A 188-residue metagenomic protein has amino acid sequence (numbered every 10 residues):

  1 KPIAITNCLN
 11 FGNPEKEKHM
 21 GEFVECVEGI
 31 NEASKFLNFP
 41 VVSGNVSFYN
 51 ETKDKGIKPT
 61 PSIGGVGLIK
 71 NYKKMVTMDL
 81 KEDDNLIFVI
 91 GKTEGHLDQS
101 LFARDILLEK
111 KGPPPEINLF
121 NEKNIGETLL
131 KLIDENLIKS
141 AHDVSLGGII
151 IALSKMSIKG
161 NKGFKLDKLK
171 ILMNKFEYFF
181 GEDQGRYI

Functional and structural regions predicted by a protein language model:
P2-D98: Glycine-rich anion-binding loops of enzyme active sites
C8-F11, L108, K131-D134: A short alpha-helix capping/helix-coil boundary motif
H19-A33, L37, V42, V46-P59 (+3 more regions): Glycine-/charge-enriched secondary-structure boundary and capping motifs
T60, D98-E116: Gly-rich Lys/Arg/Thr-decorated short loops/hinges at beta-loop-alpha junctions or inter-strand turns that position
M78-E82, A103-L107, L153-N161: Short, solvent-exposed amphipathic alpha-helical segments in soluble enzyme and RNA/protein-processing domains
I117-N124: C-terminal transmembrane module of polytopic alpha-helical membrane proteins
